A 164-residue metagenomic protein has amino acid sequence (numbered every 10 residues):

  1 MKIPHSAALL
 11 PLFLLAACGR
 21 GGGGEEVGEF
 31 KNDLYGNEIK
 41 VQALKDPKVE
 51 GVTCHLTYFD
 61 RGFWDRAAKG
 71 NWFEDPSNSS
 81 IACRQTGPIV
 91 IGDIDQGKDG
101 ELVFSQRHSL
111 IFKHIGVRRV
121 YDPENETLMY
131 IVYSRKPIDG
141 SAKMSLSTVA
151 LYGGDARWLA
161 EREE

Functional and structural regions predicted by a protein language model:
M1-A8: Bacterial N-terminal signal peptides that target proteins for export
A7, F30, A43-K45, W72 (+1 more regions): Residues embedded in well-ordered secondary-structure elements
P11, P47-K48, P76: Residue-level signal for mature regions of secreted extracellular proteins and peptides
A16-A17: C-terminal motif of bacterial Sec signal peptides marking the signal peptidase cleavage site
R20-W64: N-terminal export/targeting and maturation segments
G22-G23, V27, K31, N71 (+2 more regions): Glycine- and small hydrophobic-rich membrane-insertion segments that are intrinsically disordered in solution
T53-P123: Mature extracytoplasmic domains of secretory-pathway proteins
I91-E164: Low-complexity intrinsically disordered segments
